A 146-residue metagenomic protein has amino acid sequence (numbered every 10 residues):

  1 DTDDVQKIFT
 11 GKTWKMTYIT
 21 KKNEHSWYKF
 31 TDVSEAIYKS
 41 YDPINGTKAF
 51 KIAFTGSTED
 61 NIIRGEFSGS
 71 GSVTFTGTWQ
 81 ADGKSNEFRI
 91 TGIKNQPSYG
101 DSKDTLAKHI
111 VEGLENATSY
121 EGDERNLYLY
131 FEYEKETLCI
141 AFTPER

Functional and structural regions predicted by a protein language model:
D1-R146: Lipid interaction determinants
